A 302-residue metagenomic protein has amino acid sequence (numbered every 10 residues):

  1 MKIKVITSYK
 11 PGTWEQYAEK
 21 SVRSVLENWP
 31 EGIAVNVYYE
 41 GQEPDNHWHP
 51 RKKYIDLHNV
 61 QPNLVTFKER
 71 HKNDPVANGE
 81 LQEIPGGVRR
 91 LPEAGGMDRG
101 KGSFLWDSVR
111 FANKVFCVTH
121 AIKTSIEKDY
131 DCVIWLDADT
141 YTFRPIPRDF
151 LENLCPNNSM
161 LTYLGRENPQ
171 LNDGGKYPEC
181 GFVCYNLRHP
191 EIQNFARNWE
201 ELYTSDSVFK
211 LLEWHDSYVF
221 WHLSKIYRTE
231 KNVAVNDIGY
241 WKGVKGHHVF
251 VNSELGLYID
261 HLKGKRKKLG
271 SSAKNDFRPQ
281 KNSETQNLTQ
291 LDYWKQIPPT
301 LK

Functional and structural regions predicted by a protein language model:
M1-G100, K123-D129, L187, L262-L269 (+1 more regions): N-terminal anchoring/stem segment of glycosyltransferases
G12-Q16, S108-A112, L211-W214: Conserved phosphate-coordination/catalytic loops
A18, V115, D139, C180 (+1 more regions): Conserved glycosyltransferase catalytic-site signature
K20-S24, T119-H120, S217-I226: Short, hydrophobic/amphipathic alpha-helical patches that form generic packing surfaces within helical domains
S103: Short acidic-hydrophobic catalytic motif
W106, R110-L164: GT-A fold catalytic core of metal-dependent nucleotide-sugar glycosyltransferases, centered on the diacidic
F143-V208, E213: Conserved catalytic core of nucleotide-sugar-dependent glycosyltransferases
F182-L301: Catalytic core and acceptor-binding pocket of nucleotide-sugar-dependent glycosyltransferases
